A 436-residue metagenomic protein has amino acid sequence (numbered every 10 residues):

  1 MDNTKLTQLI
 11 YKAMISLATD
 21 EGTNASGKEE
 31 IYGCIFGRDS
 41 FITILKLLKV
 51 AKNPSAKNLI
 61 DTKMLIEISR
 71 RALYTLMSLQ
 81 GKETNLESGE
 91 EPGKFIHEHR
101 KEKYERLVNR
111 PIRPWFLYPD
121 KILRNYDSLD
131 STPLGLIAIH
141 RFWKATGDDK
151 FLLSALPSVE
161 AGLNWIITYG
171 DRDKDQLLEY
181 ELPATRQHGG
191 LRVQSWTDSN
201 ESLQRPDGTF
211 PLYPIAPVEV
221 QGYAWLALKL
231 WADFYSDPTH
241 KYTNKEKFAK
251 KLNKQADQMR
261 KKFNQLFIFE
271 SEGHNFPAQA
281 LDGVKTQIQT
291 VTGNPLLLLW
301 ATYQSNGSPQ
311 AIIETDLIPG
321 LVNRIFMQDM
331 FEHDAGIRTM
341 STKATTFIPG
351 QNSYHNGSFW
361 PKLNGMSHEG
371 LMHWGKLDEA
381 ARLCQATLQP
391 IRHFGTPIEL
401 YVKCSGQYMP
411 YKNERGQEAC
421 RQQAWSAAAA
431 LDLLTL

Functional and structural regions predicted by a protein language model:
D2-I35, T75-D120, N125-Y126, R172-I215 (+2 more regions): Extended glycan-interaction surfaces of carbohydrate-active proteins
N3-Y11, I44, T62-M77, L136 (+7 more regions): Hydrophobic core segments within long, regular secondary-structure runs in both alpha- and beta-rich folds
C34-L45, M64, Y126-L134, S154-P157 (+4 more regions): Aromatic- and histidine-enriched alpha-helix N-cap/loop-to-helix transition segments that scaffold the rims
S40-E83, G293-S308, N364-L377, C384-T387: Alpha-helical support elements that line or immediately flank enzyme active sites and cofactor-binding pockets
L45-N53, L136-K144, L226-S236, W300-Y303 (+2 more regions): Short glycine/serine- and small hydrophobic-enriched flexible loop segments
V50-I60, F142-S154, L230-K251, W374: Inter-helical turn/loop segments and adjacent helix faces that build the functional surface of alpha-helical bundle
P54-K57, K82-E83, E102, R106 (+5 more regions): Alpha-solenoid repeat scaffolds
P217-H240, K245-R260, S358-F394: Extended amphipathic alpha-helical segments enriched in small hydrophobics
